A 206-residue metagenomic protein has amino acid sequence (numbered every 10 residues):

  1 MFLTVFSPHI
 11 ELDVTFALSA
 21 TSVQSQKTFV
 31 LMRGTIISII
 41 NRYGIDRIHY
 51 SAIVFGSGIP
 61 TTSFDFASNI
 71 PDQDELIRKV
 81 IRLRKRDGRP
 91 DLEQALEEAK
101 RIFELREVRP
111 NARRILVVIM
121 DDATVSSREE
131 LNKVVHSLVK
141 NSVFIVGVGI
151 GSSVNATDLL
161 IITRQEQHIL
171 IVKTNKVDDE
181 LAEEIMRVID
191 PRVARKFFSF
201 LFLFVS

Functional and structural regions predicted by a protein language model:
F2-L3, Q24-Q26, I36-I40, T62 (+3 more regions): Eukaryotic intrinsically disordered and solvent-exposed regulatory patches
V5-P8, I39-I45, R101-A112, V125-S127 (+1 more regions): Surface-exposed acidic, glycine-flexible loop patches that form ligand/cofactor-binding and adhesion interfaces
P8-A67, L116-I119, V146-V154: Von Willebrand factor
I10-F16, D72-V80, I161-Q165: Surface-exposed beta-strand-to-loop junctions that form interaction patches on eukaryotic regulatory domains
T28-V30, R86, T174: Extracytoplasmic Gram-positive cell-surface binding/anchoring modules and repeats
P60-R114, T124-E129, G147-T157, E180: Von Willebrand factor
E130, V134-V135, K140, F144-V146 (+1 more regions): Von Willebrand factor A/integrin I-like adhesion domains
S199-V205: Hydrophobic alpha-helical signal peptides and transmembrane signal-/tail-anchor segments that drive secretory-pathway
